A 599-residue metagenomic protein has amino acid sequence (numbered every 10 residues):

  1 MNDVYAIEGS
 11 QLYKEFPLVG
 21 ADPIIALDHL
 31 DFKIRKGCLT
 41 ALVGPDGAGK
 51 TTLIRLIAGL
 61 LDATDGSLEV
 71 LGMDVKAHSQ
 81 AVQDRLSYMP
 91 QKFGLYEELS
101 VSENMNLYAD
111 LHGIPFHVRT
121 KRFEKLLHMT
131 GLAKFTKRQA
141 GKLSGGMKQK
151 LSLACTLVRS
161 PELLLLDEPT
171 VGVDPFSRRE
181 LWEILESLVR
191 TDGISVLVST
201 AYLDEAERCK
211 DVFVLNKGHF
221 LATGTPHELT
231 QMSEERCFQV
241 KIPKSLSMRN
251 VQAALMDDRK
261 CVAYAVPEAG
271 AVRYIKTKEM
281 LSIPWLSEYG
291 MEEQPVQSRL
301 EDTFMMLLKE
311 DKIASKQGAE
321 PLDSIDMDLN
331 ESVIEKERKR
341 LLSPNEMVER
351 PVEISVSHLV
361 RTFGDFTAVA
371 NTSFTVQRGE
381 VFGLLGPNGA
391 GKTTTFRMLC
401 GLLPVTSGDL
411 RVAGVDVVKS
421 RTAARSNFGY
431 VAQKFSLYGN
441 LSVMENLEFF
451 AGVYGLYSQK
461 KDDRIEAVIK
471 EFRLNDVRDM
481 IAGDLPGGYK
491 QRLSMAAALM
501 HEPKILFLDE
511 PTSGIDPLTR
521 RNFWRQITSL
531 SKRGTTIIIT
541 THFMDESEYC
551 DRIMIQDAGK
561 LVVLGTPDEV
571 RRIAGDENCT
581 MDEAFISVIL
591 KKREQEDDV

Functional and structural regions predicted by a protein language model:
M1-E15, S298-V360, K592-V599: ABC-family P-loop ATPase nucleotide-binding domain
A58, C400: Helix-to-loop junction immediately C-terminal to a conserved catalytic motif
G66-A77, A81-V82, G408-D416, A423-A424: Conserved ABC transporter NBD signature motif
N106, D110, H117-F135, E448 (+2 more regions): Conserved ABC ATPase "signature" region
Q139-L143, I481-L485: Conserved ABC ATPase signature
L164-D167, L506-D509: Catalytic Walker B motif of ABC-type/P-loop ATPase nucleotide-binding domains
I184-T277, F523-K592: ABC transporter nucleotide-binding domain
